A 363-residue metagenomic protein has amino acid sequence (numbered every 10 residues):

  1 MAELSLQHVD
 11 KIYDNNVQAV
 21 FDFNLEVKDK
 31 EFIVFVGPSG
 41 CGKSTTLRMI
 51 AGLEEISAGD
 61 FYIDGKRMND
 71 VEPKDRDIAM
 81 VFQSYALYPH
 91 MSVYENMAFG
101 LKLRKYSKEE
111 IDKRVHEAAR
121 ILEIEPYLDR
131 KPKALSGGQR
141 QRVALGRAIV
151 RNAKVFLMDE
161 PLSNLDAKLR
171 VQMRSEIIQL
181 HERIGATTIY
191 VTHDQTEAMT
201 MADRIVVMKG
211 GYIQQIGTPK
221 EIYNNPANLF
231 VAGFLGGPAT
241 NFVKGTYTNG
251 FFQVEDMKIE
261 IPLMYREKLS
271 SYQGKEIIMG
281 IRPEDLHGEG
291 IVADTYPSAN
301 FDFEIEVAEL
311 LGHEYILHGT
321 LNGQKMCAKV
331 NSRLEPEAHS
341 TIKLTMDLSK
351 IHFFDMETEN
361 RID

Functional and structural regions predicted by a protein language model:
N16-Q18: Short coil-to-beta microelement around the adenine-binding A-loop and adjacent beta1/P-loop entry of ABC ATPase
F23-V34: Pre-Walker A (P-loop) beta-loop-beta motif of ABC nucleotide-binding domains
V36-P38: The feature captures the beta-strand-to-loop junction immediately N-terminal to the Walker
A51: Helix-to-loop junction immediately C-terminal to a conserved catalytic motif
S57-R67, I213: ABC nucleotide-binding domain "signature motif"
P73-F230: ABC ATPase nucleotide-binding domains
N249-E306, K325, E335-D363: Glycine/charge-rich catalytic "coupling/switch" loops of P-loop NTPases
